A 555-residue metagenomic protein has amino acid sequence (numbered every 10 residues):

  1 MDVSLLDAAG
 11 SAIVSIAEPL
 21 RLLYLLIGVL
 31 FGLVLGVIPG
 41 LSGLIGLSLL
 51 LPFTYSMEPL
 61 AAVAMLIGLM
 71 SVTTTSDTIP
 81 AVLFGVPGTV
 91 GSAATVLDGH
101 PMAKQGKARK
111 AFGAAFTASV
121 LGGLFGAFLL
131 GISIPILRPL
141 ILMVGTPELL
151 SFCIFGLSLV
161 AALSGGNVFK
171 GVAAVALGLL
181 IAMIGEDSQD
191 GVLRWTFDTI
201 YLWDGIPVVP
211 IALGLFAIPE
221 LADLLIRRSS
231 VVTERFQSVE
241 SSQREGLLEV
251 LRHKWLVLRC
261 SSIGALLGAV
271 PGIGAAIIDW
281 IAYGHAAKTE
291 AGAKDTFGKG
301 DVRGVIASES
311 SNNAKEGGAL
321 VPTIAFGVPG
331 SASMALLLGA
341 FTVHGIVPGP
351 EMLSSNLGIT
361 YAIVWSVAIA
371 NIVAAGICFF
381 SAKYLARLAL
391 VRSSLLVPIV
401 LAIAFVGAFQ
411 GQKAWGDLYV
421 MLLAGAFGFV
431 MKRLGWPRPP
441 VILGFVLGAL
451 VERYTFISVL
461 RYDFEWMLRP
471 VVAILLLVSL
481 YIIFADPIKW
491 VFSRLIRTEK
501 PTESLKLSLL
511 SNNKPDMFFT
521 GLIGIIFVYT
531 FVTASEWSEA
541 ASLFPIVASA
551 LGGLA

Functional and structural regions predicted by a protein language model:
M1-A62, P135-L142, L193-D301, A386-R387 (+1 more regions): Helix-loop-helix hairpins and the membrane-proximal interhelical loops of multi-pass alpha-helical transport proteins
V29-G43, T73-G85, V160-G165, S262-I273 (+3 more regions): Transmembrane alpha-helix interface/packing and boundary motifs in multi-pass membrane proteins, characterized by
G43-P52, L66, A81-P101, I132 (+6 more regions): Re-entrant/interfacial helical elements at transmembrane boundaries that shape and gate the permeation pathway
L47-L69, E539-L554: Loop-to-helix transition at the N-terminal end of transmembrane alpha-helices
L60-A64, P101-A118, A291-G304, A332-A335 (+1 more regions): Membrane-interface alpha-helices at helix entry/exit sites of multi-pass transporters
G113-S229, V343-V478, I482-W490: Membrane-embedded alpha-helical modules
Q237-V250, S262, F492-S511: Membrane-interfacial, low-structure loops and terminal tails that flank and connect transmembrane helices in multi-pass
R497-A555: Flexible extramembrane loops and terminal tails that flank transmembrane helices in small membrane-associated subunits
